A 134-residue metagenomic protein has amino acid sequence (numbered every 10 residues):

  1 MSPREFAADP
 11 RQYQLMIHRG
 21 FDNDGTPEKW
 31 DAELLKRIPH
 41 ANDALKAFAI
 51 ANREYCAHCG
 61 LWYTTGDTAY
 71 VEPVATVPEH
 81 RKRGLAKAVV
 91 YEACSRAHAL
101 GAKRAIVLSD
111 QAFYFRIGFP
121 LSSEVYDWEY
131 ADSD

Functional and structural regions predicted by a protein language model:
M1-L15: A short beta-loop-alpha structural element at the N-terminal edge of CoA-dependent acyl/N-acetyltransferase catalytic
L15-K29: Helix-loop element at the rim of GNAT/NAT acetyltransferase active sites that forms part of the acceptor-substrate
G25-V77: A conserved beta-strand-loop-helix scaffold within acyl/acetyltransferase catalytic domains
D67, K103, P120: Short acidic/polar active-site loop segments enriched in Thr and Asp
E72, T76-P78, K82-A99, V107: Conserved acetyl-CoA-binding loop-helix of GNAT-fold acetyltransferases
K87, S109-V125: Conserved active-site alpha-helix within GNAT-family acetyltransferase domains
W128-D134: Short beta-strand-to-coil "C-cap" segments at the C-terminal boundary of structured domains/repeats, marking
